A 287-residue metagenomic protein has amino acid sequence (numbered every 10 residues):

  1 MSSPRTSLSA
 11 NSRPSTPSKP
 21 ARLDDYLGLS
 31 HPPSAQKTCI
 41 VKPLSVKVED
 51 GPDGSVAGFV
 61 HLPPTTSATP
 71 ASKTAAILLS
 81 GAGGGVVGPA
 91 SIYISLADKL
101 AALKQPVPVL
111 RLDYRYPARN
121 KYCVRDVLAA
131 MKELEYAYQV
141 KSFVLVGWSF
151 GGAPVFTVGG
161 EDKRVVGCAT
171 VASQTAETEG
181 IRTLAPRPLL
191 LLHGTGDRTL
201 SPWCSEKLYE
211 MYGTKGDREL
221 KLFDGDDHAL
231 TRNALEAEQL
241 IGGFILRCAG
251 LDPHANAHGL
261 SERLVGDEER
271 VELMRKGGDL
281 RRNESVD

Functional and structural regions predicted by a protein language model:
S2-A71: N-terminal cap/lid segment of alpha/beta-hydrolase-fold proteins
G51-A57, H61-P106: Short, surface-exposed "cap/lid" segments of acyl-processing enzymes
I92, A118-Y138: Alpha/beta-hydrolase active-site loop
V146-V155: Gly/Ala-rich beta-loop-alpha elbow adjacent to hydrolase catalytic centers
L184-P186, L190-H193, D197: Short beta-strand/loop motif that positions the catalytic acidic residue of the alpha/beta-hydrolase fold
S201-M211, L235: Short alpha-helix in the alpha/beta-hydrolase fold that links the catalytic acid
Y212-A229: Catalytic histidine neighborhood in serine/cysteine hydrolases with alpha/beta-hydrolase-type architecture
D226-E238, E262-R263: Catalytic histidine-centered segment of alpha/beta-hydrolase-like enzymes
